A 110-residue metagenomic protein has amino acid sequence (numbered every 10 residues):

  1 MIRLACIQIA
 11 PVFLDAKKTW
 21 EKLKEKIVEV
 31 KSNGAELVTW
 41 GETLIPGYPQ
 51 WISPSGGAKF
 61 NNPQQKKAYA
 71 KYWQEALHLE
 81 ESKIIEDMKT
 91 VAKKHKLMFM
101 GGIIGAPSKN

Functional and structural regions predicted by a protein language model:
M1-C6: Extreme N-terminal starter segment of soluble prokaryotic enzymes
Q8-L14: Short polar catalytic/cofactor-binding loops
A16, V28-N110: Cys-nucleophile CN-hydrolase/nitrilase-fold catalytic domain and related Cys-dependent amidase chemistry that acts on
K17-K24: Short amphipathic alpha-helical segment that frequently serves as the phosphate-/nucleotide-binding helix
